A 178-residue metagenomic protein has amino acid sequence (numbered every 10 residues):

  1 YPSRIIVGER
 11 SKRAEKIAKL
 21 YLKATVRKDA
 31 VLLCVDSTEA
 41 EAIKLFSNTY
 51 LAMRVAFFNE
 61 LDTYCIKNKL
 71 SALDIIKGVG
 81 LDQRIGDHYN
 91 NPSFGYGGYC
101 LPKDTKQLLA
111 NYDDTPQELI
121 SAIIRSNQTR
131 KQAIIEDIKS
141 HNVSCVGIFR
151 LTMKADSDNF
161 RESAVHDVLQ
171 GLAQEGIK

Functional and structural regions predicted by a protein language model:
Y1-K178: Structural/interface elements that position substrates and couple domains in central-metabolism enzymes
